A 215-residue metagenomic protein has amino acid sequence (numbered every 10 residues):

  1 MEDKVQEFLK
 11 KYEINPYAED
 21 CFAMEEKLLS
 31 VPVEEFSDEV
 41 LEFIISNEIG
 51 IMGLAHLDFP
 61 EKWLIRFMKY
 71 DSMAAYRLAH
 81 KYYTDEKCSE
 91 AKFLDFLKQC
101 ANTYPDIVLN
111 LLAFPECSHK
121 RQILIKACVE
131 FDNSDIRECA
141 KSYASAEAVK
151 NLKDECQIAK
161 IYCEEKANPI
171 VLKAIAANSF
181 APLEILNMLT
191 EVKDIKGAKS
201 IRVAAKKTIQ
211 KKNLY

Functional and structural regions predicted by a protein language model:
M1-Y215: Alpha-helical scaffold segments
